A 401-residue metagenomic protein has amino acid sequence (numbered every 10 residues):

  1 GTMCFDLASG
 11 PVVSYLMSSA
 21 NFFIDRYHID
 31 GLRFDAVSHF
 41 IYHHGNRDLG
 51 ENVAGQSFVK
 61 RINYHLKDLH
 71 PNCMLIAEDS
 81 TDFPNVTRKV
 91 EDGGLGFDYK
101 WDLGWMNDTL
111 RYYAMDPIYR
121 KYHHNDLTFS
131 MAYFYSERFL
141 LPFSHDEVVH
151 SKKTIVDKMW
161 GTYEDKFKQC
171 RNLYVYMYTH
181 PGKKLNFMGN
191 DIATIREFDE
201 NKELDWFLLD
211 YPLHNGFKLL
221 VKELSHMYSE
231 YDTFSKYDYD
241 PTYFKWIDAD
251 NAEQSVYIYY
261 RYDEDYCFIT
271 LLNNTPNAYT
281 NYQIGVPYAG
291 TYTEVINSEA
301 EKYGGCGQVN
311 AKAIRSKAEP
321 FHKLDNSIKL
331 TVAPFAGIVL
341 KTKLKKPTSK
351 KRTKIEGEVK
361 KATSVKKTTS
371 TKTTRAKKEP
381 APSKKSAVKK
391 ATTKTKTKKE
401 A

Functional and structural regions predicted by a protein language model:
G1-E51: Substrate-binding/active-site clefts of carbohydrate-active enzymes
G1-L7, F40, V149-W160, E200-N201 (+2 more regions): Short glycine/proline-rich turn/loop motifs
S9-V12, L16, E51-G55, T162 (+3 more regions): Residue-level preference for long, well-ordered alpha-helices that form the structural scaffold of enzyme catalytic
V12-F23, F58, I62, C170-L173 (+1 more regions): Alpha-helical packing segments of well-folded alpha/beta enzyme cores
H28-D30, Y42-D199, S229-I284, Y288-E299 (+1 more regions): Conserved alpha/beta catalytic core and glycan-binding cleft of carbohydrate-active enzymes
E164-F167, Y178-N186, N190-K377, P382-A401: Carbohydrate-interacting/catalytic domains
